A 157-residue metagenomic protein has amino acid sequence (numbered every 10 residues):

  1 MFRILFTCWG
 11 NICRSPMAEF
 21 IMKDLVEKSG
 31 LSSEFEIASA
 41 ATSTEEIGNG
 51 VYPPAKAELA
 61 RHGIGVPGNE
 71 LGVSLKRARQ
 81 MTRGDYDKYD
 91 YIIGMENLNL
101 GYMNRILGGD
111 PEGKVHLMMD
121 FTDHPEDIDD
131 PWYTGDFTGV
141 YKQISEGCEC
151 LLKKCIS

Functional and structural regions predicted by a protein language model:
M1-S157: Short polar/charged helix/loop
